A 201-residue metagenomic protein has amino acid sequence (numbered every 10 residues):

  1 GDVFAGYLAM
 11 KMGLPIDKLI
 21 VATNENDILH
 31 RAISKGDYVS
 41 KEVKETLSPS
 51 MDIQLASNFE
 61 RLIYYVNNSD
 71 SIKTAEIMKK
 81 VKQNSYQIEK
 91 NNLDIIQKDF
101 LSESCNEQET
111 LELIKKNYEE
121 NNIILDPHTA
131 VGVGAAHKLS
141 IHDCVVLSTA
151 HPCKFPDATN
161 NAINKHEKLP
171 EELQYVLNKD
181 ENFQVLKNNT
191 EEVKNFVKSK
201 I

Functional and structural regions predicted by a protein language model:
G1-I201: PLP-dependent amino-acid enzyme catalytic core
